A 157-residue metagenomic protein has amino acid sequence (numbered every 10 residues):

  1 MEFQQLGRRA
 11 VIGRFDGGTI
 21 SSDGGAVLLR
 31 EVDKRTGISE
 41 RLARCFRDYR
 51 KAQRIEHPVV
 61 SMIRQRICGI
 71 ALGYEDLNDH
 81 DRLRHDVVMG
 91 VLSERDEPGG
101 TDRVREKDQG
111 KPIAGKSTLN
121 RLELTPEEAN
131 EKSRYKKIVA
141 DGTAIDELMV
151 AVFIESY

Functional and structural regions predicted by a protein language model:
M1-Y157: Dynamic "connector" segments at or just before major functional cores
